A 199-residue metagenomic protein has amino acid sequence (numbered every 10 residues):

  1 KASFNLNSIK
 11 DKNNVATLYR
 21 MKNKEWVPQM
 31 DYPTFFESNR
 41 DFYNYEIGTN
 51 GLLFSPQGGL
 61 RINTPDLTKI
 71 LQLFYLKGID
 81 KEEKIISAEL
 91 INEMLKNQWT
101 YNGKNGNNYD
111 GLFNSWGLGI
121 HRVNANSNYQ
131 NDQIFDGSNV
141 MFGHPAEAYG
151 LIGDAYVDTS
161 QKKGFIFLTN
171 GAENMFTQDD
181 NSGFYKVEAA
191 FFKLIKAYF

Functional and structural regions predicted by a protein language model:
K1-V140: Short, surface-exposed loop or secondary-structure junction motifs that flank catalytic or metal-binding residues
D11, S87-A88, Q161, S182-Y185: Short, charged/polar low-complexity linear motifs in solvent-exposed/disordered segments
P65-D66, N124-N126, G153, V157 (+1 more regions): Residue-level recognition of conserved structural "scaffold" positions that shape functional pockets and channels
L76, L95-N105, F135, E173-F199: Short, gly/Ser/Thr-rich active-site loops of penicillin-recognizing serine hydrolases
G111-W116, I134-G137, A146-G150, Y156-Q161: A structural signal for short secondary-structure junctions
A125-S127, A148-Y149, G171-N174: Short Gly/Pro-enriched loop/turn and capping motifs at secondary-structure junctions
G143: Cleft-lining beta-strand/loop regions that shape enzyme active-site pockets
I152-D158, K162-F176: Short, well-ordered beta-strand elements
